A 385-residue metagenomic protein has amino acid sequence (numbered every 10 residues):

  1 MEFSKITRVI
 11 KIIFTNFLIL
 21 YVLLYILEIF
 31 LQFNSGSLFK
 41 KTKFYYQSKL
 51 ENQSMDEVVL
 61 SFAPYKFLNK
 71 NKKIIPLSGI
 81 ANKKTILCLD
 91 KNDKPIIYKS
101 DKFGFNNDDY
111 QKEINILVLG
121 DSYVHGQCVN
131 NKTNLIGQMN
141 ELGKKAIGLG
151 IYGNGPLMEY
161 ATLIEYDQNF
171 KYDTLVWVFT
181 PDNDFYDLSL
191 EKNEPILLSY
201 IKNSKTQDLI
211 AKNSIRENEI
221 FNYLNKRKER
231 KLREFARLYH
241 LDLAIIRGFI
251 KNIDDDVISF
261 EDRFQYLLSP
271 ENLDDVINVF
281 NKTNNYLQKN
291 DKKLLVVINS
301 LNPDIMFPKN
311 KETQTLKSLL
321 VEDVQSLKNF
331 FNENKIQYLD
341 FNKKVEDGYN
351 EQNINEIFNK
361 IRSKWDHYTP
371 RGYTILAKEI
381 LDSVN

Functional and structural regions predicted by a protein language model:
I12-F30: Hydrophobic membrane-insertion alpha-helices, especially the h-region of bacterial N-terminal signal peptides
N16, L31, S35, D242 (+1 more regions): Histidine-centered active-site loop/cap adjacent to the catalytic His in serine esterases/O-acetyl transfer systems
E28, D121, E159, L175 (+4 more regions): Generic structural signal for small/hydrophobic residues in well-ordered secondary structure, especially within
L38-L142, V345-K360: Membrane/wall-proximal cationic-aromatic binding patches
N115-L117, H125-T206: Conserved SGNH/GDSL esterase-like catalytic core that processes O-acyl groups on lipids and polysaccharides
K144-K145, F170-L175, Q288-L295, N334-I336: Loop/turn elements at helix/coil->beta-strand transitions in domains of secreted/extracellular proteins
P156, Y160, L273, I277 (+1 more regions): Short, amphipathic alpha-helical "lid/cap" segments that border enzyme active or binding sites
T180-K328, F341-E351: Serine-dependent acyl-ester chemistry module
